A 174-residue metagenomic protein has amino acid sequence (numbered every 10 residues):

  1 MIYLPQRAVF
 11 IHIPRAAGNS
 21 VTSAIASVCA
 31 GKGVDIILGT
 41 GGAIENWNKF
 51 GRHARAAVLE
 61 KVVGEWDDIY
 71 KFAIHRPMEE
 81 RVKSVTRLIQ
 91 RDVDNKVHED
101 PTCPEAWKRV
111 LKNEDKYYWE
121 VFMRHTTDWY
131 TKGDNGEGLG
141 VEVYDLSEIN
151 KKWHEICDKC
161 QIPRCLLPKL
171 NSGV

Functional and structural regions predicted by a protein language model:
M1-V174: Membrane-interface amphipathic segments in extracytoplasmic regions
